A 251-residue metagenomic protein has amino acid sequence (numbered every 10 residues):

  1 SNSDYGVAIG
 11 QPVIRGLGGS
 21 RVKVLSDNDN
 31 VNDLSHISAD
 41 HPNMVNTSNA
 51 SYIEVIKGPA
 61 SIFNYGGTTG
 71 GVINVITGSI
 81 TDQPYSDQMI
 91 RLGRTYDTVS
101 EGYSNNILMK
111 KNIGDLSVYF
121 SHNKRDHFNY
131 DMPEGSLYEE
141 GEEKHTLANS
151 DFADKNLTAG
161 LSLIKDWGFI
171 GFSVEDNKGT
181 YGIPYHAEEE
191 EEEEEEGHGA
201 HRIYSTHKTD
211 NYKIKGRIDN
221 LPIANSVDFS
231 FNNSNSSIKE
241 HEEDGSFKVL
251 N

Functional and structural regions predicted by a protein language model:
S1-N30: Extracytoplasmic beta-strand/coil segments of soluble accessory domains associated with Gram-negative outer-membrane
D4-G6, Y65, D97-E101, N112 (+5 more regions): Short sequence motifs at beta-strands and strand-loop junctions characteristic of Gram-negative outer-membrane
G10-V13, L25, D40-N46, V55 (+2 more regions): N-terminal periplasmic accessory domains that precede and gate Gram-negative outer-membrane beta-barrel machines
G19, V31, G78, D97-V99 (+5 more regions): Structural signature of outer-membrane beta-barrel domains
N30-P59: Short acidic/polar hinge/loop motifs at secondary-structure boundaries that mediate gating or recognition
I53-E54, I73-V75, F120, A159-L161: Non-catalytic regulatory/gating segments with a bias toward low-complexity or hydrophobic composition
S86-R91, S104, L108-S205: Periplasmic-side early beta-strands and strand-to-turn transitions of outer-membrane beta-barrels
E195-H198, K208-D210, R217-N251: Replace "related TpsB outer-membrane translocases also match" with "some related outer-membrane beta-barrels such as
